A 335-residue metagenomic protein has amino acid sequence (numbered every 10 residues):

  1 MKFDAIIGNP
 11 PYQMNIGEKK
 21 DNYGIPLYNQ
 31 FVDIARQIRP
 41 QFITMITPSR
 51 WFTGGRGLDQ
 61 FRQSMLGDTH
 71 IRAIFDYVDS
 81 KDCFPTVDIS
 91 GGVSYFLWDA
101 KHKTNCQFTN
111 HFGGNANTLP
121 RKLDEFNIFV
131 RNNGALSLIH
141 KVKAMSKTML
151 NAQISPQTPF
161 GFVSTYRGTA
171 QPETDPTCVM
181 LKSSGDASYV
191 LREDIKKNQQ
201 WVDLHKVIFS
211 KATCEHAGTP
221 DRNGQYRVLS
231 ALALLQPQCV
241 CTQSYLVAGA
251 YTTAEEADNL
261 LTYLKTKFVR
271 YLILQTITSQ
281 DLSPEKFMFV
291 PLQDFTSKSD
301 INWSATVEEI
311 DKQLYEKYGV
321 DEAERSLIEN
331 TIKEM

Functional and structural regions predicted by a protein language model:
M1: S-adenosyl-L-methionine
I6-I7: Hydrophobic beta-strand segment of the Class I
P10: Conserved NAD(P)H cofactor-binding loop of Rossmann-fold oxidoreductase domains
M14-D82, S94-W98, L260: Conserved Class I SAM-dependent methyltransferase catalytic core
N15, F52-T53, H216-G218, M335: Flexible loop/turn segments at secondary-structure boundaries
P48, K265, N330-K333: Short amphipathic alpha-helical surface patches that mediate protein-protein
S80-T242, L246-I301, A305-K312, G319-E322: C-terminal substrate-recognition regions of SAM-dependent nucleic acid methyltransferases
A323-M335: Short, amphipathic C-terminal "tail helix"
